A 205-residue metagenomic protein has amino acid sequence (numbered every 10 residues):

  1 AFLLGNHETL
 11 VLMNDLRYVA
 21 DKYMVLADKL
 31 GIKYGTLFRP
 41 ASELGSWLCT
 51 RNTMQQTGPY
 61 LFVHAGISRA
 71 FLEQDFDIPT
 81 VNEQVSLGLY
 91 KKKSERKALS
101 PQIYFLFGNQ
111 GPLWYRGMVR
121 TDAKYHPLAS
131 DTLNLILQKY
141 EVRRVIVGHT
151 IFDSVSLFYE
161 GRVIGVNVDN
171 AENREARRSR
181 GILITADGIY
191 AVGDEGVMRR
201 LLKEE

Functional and structural regions predicted by a protein language model:
A1-E205: Feature recognizes metal-dependent phosphohydrolase scaffolds
